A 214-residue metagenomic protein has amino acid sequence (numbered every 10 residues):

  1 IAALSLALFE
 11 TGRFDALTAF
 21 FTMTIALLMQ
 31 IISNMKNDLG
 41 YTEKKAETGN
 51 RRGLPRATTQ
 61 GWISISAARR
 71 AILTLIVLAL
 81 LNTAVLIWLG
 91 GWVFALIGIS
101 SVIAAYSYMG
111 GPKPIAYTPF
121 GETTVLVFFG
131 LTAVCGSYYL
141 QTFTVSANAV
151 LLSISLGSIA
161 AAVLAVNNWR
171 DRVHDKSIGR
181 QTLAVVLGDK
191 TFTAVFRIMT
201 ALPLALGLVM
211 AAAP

Functional and structural regions predicted by a protein language model:
I1-L4, T123-Y138, L156, A184-D189: Small-residue-rich segments of transmembrane alpha-helices in multi-pass membrane proteins, especially helix faces
A2, A84, I103-Y106, G136 (+3 more regions): Hydrophobic residues within the alpha-helical transmembrane core of Major Facilitator Superfamily
A3, I25, M29, S33 (+4 more regions): Alpha-helical transmembrane segments of multipass membrane proteins
A3-T18, A212: Short, hydrophobic transmembrane alpha-helix segments
G12-K36, A95-A104, S146-V166: Membrane-embedded alpha-helical segments that form the functional core of polytopic membrane enzymes, especially those
L28-R52, A162-A184: Acidic (Asp/Glu-rich) catalytic motifs at the cytosolic membrane interface
G49-L89, R180-P214: Multi-pass membrane catalytic core of lipid/isoprenoid biosynthesis enzymes
R56-T144: Intramembrane alpha-helical segments
